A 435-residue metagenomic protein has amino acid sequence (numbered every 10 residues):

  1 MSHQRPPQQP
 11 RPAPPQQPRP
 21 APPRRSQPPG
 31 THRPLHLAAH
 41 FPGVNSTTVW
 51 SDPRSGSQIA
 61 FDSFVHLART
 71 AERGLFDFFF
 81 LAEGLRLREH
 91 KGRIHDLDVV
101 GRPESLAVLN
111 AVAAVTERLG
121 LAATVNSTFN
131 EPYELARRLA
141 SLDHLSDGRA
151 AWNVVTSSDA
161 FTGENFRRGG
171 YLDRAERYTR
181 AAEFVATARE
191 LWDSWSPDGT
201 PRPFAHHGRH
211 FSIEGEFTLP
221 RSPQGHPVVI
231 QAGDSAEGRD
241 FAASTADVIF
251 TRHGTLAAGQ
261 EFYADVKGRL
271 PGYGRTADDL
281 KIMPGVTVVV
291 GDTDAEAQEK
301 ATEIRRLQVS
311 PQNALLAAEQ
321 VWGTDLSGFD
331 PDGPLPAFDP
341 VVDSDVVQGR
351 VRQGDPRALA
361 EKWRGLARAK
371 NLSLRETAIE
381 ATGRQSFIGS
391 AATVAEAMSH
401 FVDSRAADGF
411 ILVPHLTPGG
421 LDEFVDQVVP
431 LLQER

Functional and structural regions predicted by a protein language model:
S2-R5, R19-V115, S222-P227: N-terminal beta1-alpha1-beta2 module of alpha/beta enzyme domains
R24-N45, A175-P223, A257-A264, G268-H400 (+1 more regions): An alpha-helical appendage that flanks or caps ligand/catalytic pockets
P29-H32, R69-R73, L109-E117, D143-R149 (+3 more regions): Acidic (Asp/Glu)-rich catalytic clusters
L35-A39, F79-L81, L119-V125, G148-V154 (+4 more regions): Hydrophobic faces of well-ordered beta-strands that scaffold small-molecule active sites in alpha/beta enzyme cores
L37, A71, L75, V112 (+9 more regions): Conserved, mostly hydrophobic/aromatic
T47-D62, T124-Y133, G169-Y171, A175 (+3 more regions): Active-site mouth loops of central-metabolism enzymes
I59-L85, F241-T251, M398-F410: Catalytic domains of carbohydrate-active enzymes, especially glycoside hydrolases
V115, G120-F166, R180-F184: Hydrophobic or amphipathic alpha-helical targeting/insertion segments
